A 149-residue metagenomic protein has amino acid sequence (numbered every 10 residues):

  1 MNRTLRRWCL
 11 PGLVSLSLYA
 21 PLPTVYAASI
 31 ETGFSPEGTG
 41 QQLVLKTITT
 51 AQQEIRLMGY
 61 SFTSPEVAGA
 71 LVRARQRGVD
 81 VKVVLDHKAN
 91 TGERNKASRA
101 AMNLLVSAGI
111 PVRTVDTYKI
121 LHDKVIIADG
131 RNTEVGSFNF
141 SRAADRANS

Functional and structural regions predicted by a protein language model:
M1-T4: N-terminal secretory signal peptides that target proteins for export/translocation
C9-P21: Bacterial N-terminal signal peptides
V25-S29: Boundary at the C-terminal end of the N-terminal hydrophobic targeting segment
E31-G33, E54-M58, K82-L85, K124-I126 (+1 more regions): Soluble periplasmic/extracytoplasmic beta-strand elements of cell-envelope proteins
E37-G38: Extracytoplasmic Gram-positive cell-surface binding/anchoring modules and repeats
Q41, S64-G69, N90-A100, L121-K124 (+2 more regions): Extracytoplasmic/secreted cell-surface and envelope-processing proteins
K46-I110: Primarily the HKD phosphodiesterase
I55, P111-S149: HKD (HxKxxxxD) catalytic microenvironment of the phospholipase D
